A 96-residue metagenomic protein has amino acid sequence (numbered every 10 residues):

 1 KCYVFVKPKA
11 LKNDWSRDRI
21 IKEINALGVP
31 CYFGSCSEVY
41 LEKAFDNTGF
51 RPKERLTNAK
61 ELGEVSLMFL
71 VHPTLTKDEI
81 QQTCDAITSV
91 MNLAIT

Functional and structural regions predicted by a protein language model:
K1-V6: Conserved glycine-rich beta-strand-loop-beta hairpin in the small C-terminal domain of fold type I
K7-K12, A94-I95: Alpha-helix termini
A10-R19, T76-Q81: Short, conserved charged micro-motifs
R19-R55, E61-L67, I95: Conserved PLP cofactor-binding pocket of PLP-dependent enzymes
M68-D78: Proline-centric
I87: Hydrophobic "lid"/C-terminal helical patch of Rossmann-like NAD(P)-dependent dehydrogenase/epimerase domains
